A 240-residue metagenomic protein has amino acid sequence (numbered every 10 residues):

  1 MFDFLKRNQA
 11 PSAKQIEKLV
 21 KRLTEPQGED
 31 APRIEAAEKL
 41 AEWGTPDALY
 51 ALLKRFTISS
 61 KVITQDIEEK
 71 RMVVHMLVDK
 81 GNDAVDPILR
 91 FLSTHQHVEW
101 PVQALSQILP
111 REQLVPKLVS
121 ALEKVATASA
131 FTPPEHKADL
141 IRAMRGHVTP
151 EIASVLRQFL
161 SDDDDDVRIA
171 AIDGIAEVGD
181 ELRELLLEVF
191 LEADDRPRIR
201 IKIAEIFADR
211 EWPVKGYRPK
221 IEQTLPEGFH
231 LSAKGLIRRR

Functional and structural regions predicted by a protein language model:
M1-P11, D30-T45, Q65-N82, R90 (+7 more regions): Structural detector for internal amphipathic alpha-helices that build alpha-solenoid repeat scaffolds
Q9-L23, T45-S60, G81-L92, R111-A128 (+3 more regions): Amphipathic alpha-helical scaffolding segments comprising HEAT/armadillo-like alpha-solenoid repeats
V20-R33, Q96-V98: Short, charged, low-hydrophobicity "junction" segments
Y217-R240: Terminal, low-structured helical/coil segments at or just beyond the last alpha-helical repeat
